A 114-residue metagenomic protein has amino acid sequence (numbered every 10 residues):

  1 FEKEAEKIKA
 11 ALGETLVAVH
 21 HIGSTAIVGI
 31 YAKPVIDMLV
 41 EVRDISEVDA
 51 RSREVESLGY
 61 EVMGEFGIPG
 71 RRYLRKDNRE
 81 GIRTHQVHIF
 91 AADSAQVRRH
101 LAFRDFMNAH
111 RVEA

Functional and structural regions predicted by a protein language model:
F1-H20: Helical scaffold of the NTase/Pol beta-like nucleotidyltransferase catalytic core
H20-H21, H85-H88, H100: Histidine-centered active-site/metal-ligand motif
I22-V28, R72-Y73: Short, solvent-exposed loop/turn elements at beta->coil junctions and helix N-caps that rim active or binding pockets
G23, M38, V87-A91: A structural signal for short, well-ordered beta-strand segments
V28-E47: Catalytic metal-binding acidic patch
A50-G59: Short amphipathic alpha-helices in soluble, non-transmembrane regions that often serve as interface/regulatory elements
Y60-A95: Conserved catalytic core of two-metal-ion nucleotidyltransferases
A95-A114: Catalytic cores of NTP-dependent nucleotidyl/adenyl transfer enzymes across multiple folds
